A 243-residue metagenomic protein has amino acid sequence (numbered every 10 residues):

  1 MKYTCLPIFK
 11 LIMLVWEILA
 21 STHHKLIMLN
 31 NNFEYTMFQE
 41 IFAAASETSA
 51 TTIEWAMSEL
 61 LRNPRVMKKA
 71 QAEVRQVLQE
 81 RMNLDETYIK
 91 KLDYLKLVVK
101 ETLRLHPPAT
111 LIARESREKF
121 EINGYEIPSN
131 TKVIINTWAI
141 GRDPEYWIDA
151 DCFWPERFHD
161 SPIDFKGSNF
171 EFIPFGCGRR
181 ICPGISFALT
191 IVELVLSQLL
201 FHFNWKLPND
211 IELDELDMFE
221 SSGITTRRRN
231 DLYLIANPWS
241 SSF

Functional and structural regions predicted by a protein language model:
K2, M82-Y125, P144, N230 (+1 more regions): Conserved cytochrome P450 K-helix E-x-x-R motif and the immediately C-terminal K′/meander segment
Y3-R75, T102, P128-N136, I173 (+3 more regions): Central I-helix of cytochrome P450 enzymes
L26-L29, A43, L84-D93, E121-Y125 (+3 more regions): Conserved, non-catalytic sequence blocks in retroelement Pol enzymes and Pol-derived host proteins
P64, C177, I185-T225: Cytochrome P450 heme-binding "Cys pocket" and the immediately downstream C-terminal segment
N123, N130, I135-N136, E156 (+1 more regions): Generic beta-strand/beta-sheet core signal
I135-I163: Conserved cytochrome P450 K-helix/beta-meander segment immediately N-terminal to the heme-binding cysteine loop
K166, F172-F175: Extracellular trypsin-like serine protease catalytic domains
W205, I224-F243: C-terminal helix/juxtamembrane-tail motif
